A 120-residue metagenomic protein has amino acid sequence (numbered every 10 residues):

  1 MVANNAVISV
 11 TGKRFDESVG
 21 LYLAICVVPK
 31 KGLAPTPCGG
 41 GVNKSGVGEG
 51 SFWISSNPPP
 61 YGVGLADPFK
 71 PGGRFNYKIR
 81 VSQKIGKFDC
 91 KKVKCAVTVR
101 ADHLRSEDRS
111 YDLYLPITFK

Functional and structural regions predicted by a protein language model:
M1-K120: Extended, solvent-exposed regions of the mature portions of secreted/cell-surface glycoproteins
